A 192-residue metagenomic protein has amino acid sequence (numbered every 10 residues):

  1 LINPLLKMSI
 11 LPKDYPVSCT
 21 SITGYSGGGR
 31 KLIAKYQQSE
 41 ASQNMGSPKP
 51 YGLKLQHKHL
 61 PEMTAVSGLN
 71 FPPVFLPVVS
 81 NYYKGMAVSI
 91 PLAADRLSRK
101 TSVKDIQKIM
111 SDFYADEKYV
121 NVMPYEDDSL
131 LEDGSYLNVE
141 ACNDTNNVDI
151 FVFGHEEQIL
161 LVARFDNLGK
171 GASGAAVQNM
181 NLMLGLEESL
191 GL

Functional and structural regions predicted by a protein language model:
L1-L11, C19: Alpha-helical support elements that line or immediately flank enzyme active sites and cofactor-binding pockets
L1-P4, E62-V66, I109, A175 (+1 more regions): Alpha-helical scaffold segments in soluble metabolic enzymes
N3-P4, T23-S26, D166: Short acidic/polar capping segments at secondary-structure boundaries
P4-M8, A93, N179-L186: Active-site catalytic microenvironments for nucleophilic, acid-base chemistry
K13-P16, T20-L161: C-terminal substrate-binding/catalytic lobe of Rossmann-fold NAD(P)-dependent oxidoreductases
N147-L192: NAD(P)-dependent Rossmann-like dehydrogenase/reductase catalytic/cofactor-binding core
